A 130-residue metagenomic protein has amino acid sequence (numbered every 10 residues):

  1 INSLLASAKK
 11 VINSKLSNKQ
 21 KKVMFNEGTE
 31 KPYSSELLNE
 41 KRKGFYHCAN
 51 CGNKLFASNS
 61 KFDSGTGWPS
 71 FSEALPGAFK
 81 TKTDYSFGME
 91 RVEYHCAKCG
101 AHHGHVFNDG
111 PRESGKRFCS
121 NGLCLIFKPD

Functional and structural regions predicted by a protein language model:
I1-S3: N-terminal low-complexity segments that are often proline-rich with Ser/Thr-Pro
L5-D130: A short Gly-Trp-Pro
